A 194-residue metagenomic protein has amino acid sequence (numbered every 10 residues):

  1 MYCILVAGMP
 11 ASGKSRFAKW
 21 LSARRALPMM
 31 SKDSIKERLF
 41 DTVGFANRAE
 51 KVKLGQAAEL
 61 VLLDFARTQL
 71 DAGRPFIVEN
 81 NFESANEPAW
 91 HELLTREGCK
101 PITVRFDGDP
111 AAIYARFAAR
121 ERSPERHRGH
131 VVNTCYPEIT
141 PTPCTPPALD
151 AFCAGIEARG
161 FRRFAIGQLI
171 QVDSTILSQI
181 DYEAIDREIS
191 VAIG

Functional and structural regions predicted by a protein language model:
C3: Walker A (P-loop) ATP-phosphate-binding motif of ABC ATPase nucleotide-binding domains
V6: Hydrophobic anchor at the beta1->P-loop junction of P-loop NTPases
P10: The conserved Walker
G13: Conserved glycine(s) of the Walker
R16-A72: Conserved substrate/cofactor phosphate-moiety recognition/catalytic segment in nucleotide-dependent phosphotransferases
L54-P101: Glycine-rich phosphate-binding loop used to anchor ATP phosphates in small-molecule kinases, encompassing both
E97-A119: Conserved phosphate-donor/acceptor-positioning beta-strand/loop module used by diverse small-molecule
R122-Y182: Small-molecule kinase domains that catalyze NTP-dependent phosphoryl transfer to phosphate-bearing small molecules
